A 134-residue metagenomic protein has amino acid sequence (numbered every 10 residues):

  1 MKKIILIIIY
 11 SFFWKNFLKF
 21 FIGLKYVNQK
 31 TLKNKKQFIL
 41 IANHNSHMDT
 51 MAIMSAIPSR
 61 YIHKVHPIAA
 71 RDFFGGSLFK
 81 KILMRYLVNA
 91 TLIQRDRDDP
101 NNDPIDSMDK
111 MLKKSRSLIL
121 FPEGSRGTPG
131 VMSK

Functional and structural regions predicted by a protein language model:
M1-G23: N-terminal membrane-anchoring alpha-helices
F20-K134: Soluble catalytic domains of membrane acyltransferases
